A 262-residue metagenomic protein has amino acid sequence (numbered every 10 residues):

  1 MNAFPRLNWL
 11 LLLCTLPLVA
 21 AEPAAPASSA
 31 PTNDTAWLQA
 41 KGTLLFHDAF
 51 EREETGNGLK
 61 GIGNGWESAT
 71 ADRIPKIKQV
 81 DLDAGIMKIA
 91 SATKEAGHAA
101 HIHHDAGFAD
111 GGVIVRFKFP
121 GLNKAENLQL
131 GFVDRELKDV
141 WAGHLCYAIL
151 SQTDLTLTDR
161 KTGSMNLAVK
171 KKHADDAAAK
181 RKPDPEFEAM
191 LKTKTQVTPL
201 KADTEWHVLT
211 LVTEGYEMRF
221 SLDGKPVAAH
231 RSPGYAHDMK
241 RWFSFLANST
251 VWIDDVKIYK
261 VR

Functional and structural regions predicted by a protein language model:
A25-G65: Extracellular carbohydrate-recognition regions
T35-A36, A99-A106, K194-K201, W242-F243: Beta-strand-rich interaction surfaces with strong enrichment in secreted/lumenal proteins
F50, V115, E205-E214, M218-F220: Short tryptophan-centered beta-strand motifs in secreted/extracellular beta-sheet-rich domains of glycan-recognition
I74-G97: Short carbohydrate-recognition loop motifs
I89-A177: Secretory/extracellular carbohydrate-interaction modules and structurally similar beta-sandwich "look-alikes"
S164-V208: Short, aromatic/His-centered strand-loop micro-motif at the edge of beta-sheets
S221-V227: Short strand-turn-strand beta-turns centered on an Asx-Gly dipeptide
H230-I258: Flexible glycan-contacting loops in extracellular carbohydrate-active proteins
